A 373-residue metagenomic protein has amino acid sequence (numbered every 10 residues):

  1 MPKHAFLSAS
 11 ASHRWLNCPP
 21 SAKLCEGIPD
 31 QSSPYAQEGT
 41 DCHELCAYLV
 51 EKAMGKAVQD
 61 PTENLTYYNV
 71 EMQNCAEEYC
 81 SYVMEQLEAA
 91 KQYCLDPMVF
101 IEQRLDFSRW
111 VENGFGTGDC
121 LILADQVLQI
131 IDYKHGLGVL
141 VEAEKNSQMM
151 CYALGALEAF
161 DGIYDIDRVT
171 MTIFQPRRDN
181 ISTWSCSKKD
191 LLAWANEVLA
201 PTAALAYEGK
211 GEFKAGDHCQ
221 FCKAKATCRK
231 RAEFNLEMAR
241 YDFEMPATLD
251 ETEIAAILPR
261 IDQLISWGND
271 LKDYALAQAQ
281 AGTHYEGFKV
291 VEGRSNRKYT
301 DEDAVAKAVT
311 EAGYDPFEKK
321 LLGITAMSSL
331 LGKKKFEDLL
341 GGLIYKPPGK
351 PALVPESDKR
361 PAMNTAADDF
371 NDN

Functional and structural regions predicted by a protein language model:
M1-L128, R168-T170, I261: Metal-dependent nuclease catalytic cores that hydrolyze phosphodiester bonds in DNA/RNA, characterized by
C25-G27, V58-E63, P97-E102, F213-Q220 (+3 more regions): Short coil/turn segments at secondary-structure boundaries
Q37, L95-A204: Mg2+/Mn2+-dependent nuclease catalytic core
L49-V50, M54, Q59-P61, H218 (+3 more regions): DEDD superfamily 3′-5′ metal-dependent exonuclease/proofreading module
V50-M54, H135-G138, A153-D161, A204-Y207 (+6 more regions): Hydrophobic/aromatic-lined pockets within catalytic cores
N113, K145, Y164, A215 (+4 more regions): Active-site-proximal structural scaffolding
T170, A193, E197-Q263, P361-N373: Short, charged, low-complexity amphipathic alpha-helix
S266-N373: Extended, charge-rich alpha-helical segments
